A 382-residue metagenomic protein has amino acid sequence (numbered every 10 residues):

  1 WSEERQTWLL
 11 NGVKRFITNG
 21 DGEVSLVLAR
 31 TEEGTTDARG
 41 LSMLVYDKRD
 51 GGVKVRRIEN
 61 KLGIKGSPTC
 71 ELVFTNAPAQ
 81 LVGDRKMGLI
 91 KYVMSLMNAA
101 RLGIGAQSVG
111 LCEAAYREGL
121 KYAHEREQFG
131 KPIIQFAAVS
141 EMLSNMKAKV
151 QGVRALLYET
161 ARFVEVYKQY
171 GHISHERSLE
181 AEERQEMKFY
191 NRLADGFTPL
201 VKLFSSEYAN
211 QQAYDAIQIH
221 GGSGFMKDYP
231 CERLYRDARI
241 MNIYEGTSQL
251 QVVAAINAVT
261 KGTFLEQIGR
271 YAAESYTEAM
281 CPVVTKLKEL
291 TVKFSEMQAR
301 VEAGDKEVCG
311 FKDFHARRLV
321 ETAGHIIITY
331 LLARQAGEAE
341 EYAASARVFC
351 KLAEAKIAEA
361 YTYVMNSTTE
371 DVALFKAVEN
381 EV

Functional and structural regions predicted by a protein language model:
W1-N11, F225-Y229: Cytochrome P450 C-terminal beta-domain/meander region
R5-T7, N11-V53: A short core secondary-structure module
F16, G66, M94, R101-I104 (+8 more regions): Secondary-structure capping and boundary motifs in well-ordered enzyme cores
R49-G52, R56, P68-A100, R117-I134 (+2 more regions): A glycine-rich, basic-preceded beta-loop-alpha segment at the flavin cofactor/substrate interface of flavin-utilizing
I64, K188-R270, A344-V348, E354-V382: Alpha-helix capping/hinge segments and adjacent helical runs
Q151-K202, S295-F314, A333-G337: C-terminal helix-coil-helix/basic helical segment that borders enzyme active sites and/or dimer interfaces and provides
G262, R270-V382: C-terminal amphipathic alpha-helical interaction region
